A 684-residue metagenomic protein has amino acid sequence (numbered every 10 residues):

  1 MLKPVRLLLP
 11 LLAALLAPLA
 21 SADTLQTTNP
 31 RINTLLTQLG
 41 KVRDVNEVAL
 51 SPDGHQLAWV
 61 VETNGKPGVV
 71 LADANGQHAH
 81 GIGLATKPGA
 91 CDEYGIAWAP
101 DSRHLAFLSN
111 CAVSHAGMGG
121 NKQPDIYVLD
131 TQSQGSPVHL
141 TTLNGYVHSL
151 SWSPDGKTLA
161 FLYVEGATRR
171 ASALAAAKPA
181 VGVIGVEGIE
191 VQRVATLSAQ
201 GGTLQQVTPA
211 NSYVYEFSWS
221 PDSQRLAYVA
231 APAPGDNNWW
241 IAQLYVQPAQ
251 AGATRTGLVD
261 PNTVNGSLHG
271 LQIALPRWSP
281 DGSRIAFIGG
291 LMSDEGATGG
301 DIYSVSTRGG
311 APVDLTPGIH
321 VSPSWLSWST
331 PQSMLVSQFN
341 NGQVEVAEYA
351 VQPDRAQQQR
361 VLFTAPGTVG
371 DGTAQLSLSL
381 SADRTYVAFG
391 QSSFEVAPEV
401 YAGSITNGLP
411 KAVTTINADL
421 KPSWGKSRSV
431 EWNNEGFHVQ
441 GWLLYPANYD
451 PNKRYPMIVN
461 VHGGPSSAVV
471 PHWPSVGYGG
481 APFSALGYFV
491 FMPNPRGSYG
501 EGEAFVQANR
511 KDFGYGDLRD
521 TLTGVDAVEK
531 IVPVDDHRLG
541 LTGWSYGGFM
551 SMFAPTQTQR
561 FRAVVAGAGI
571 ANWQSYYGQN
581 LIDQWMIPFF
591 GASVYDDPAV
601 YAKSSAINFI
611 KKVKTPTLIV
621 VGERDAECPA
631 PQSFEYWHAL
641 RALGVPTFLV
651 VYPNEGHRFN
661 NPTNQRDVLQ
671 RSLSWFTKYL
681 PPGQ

Functional and structural regions predicted by a protein language model:
L25-V45, L204-V207: A short helix->beta-strand "capping" segment at the edge of beta-propeller domains
L35-P67: Beta-strand-rich domains and repeat architectures in extracellular enzymes and scaffolds, especially beta-propellers
A49, A97, S151, S218 (+3 more regions): Conserved beta-strand position repeated across blades of beta-propeller domains
P52-D53, P100-D101, P154-D155, P221-D222 (+3 more regions): Residue-level detector of Asp-centered blade-edge/turn motifs that repeat once per structural unit in beta-propeller
G54-L57, L105, G156-L159, L226 (+3 more regions): Hydrophobic beta-strand positions that form the internal "hydrophobic ladder" of WD40/Gbeta-like beta-propeller blades
V60-V70, A85-D92, A106-Y127, T142-H148 (+11 more regions): A flexible loop/linker signature enriched in serine peptidases of the S9 family
D73-Q77, D130-Q134, S198-G202, P248-G252 (+3 more regions): Short loop/turn segments that connect beta-strands within beta-propeller blades
Q375-Q684: Serine-hydrolase catalytic core recognition
